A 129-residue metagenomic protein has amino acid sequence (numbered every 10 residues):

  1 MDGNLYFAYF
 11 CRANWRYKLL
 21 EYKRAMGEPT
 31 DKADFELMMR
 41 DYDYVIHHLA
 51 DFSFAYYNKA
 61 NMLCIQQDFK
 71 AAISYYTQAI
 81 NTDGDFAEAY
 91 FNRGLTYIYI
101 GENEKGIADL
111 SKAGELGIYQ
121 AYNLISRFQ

Functional and structural regions predicted by a protein language model:
M1-Q129: Alpha-helical tetratricopeptide repeat
